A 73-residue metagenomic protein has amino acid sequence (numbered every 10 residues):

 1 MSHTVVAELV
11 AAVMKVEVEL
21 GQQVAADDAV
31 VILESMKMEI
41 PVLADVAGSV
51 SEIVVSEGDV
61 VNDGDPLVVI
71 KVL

Functional and structural regions predicted by a protein language model:
M1-A12, I32-D45, V72: Short beta-strand-turn/beta-hairpin segments enriched in glycine/proline and small hydrophobics that form edge-strand
L9, K15-E19, E52-V55: Short histidine-centered loop motifs in beta-beta connectors
E19-V30, E57-L67: Short, well-structured beta-strand-loop connectors
D45-L73: Short hydrophobic interaction/assembly module
